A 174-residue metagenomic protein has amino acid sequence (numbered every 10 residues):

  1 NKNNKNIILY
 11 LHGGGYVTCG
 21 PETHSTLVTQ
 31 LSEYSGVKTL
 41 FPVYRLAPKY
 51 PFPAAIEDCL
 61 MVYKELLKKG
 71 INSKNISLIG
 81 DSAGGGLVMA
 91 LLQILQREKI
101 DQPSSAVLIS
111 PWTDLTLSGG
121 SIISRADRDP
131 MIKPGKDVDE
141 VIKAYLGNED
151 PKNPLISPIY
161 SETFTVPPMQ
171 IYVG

Functional and structural regions predicted by a protein language model:
N1-G174: Alpha/beta-hydrolase superfamily serine-hydrolase fold, recognizing
